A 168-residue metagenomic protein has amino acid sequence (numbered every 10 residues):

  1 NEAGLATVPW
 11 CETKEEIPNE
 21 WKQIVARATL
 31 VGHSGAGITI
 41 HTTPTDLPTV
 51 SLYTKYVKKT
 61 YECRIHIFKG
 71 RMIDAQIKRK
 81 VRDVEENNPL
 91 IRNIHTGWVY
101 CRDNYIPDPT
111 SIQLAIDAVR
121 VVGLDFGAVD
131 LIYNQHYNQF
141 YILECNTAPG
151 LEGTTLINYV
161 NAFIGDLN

Functional and structural regions predicted by a protein language model:
N1-D74, C101, Y105-Q113, D166-N168: Active-site nucleotide/adenylate-binding loops and adjacent lid/helix of ATP-dependent enzymes
R71-M72, K80-R82, A148-P149: Short, surface-exposed beta-strand-loop junctions and turns on beta-sheet-rich folds
A75-I94: Histidine/lysine/aspartate-rich catalytic loop segments that bind and position anionic ligands
P107-D125: Short, internal acidic amphipathic alpha-helical interface segments that mediate docking to partner proteins
R120-L124, Y133-N168: C-terminal active-site "lid" helix and adjoining low-complexity regulatory extension at the edge of ATP-using catalytic
V129-L131: Hydrophobic residue at the +6 position relative to the catalytic HRD Asp in the kinase catalytic loop
